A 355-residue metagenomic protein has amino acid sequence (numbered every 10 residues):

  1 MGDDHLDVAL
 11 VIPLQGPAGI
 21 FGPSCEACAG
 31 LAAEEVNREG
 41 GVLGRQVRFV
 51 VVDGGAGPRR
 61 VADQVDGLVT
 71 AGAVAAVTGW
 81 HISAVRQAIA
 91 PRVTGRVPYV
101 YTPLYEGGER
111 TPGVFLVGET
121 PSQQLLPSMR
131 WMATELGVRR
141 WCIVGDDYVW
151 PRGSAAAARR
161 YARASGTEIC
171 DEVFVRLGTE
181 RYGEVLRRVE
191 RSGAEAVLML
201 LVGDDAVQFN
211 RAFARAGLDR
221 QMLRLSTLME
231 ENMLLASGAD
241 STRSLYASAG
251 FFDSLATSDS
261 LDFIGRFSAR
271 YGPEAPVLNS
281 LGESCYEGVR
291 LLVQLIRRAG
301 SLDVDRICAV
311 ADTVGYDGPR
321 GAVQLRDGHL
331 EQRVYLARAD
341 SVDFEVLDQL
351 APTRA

Functional and structural regions predicted by a protein language model:
G2-H5, A9-G30, P58, V277-G282: Extracytoplasmic "Venus flytrap"
C28-F49: Signal peptide-proximal N-terminal region of secreted/periplasmic/extracellular or secretory-lumen proteins
V50-P58, P103-G107, G118-L125, G145-S154 (+6 more regions): Hinge/beta->alpha junction and helix N-cap segments in small-molecule ligand-binding domains
V51, G55-A75, W131, E180-G193: Short, well-structured alpha-helical segments in soluble
L68-H81, T102, C142-I143, G193-D204 (+3 more regions): Periplasmic-binding protein-like
V74-I169, Q221-S226, N232-A239: Extracytoplasmic ligand/sensor domains, especially the bilobed periplasmic-binding protein
F213-E283: Extracellular/periplasmic periplasmic-binding protein-like sensory domains
A269-G282, V293-E345: Segments of small-molecule ligand-sensing domains
